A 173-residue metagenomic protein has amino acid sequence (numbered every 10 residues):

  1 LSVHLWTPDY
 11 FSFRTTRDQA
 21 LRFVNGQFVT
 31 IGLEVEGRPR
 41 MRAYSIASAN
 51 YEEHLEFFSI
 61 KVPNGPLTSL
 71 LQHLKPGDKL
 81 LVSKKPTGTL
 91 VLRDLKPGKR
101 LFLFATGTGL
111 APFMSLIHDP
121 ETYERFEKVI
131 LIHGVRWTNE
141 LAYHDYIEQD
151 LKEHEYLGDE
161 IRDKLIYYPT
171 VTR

Functional and structural regions predicted by a protein language model:
L1-D78: Ferredoxin-reductase
P66-R173: FNR/FR-type flavoprotein reductase catalytic core
